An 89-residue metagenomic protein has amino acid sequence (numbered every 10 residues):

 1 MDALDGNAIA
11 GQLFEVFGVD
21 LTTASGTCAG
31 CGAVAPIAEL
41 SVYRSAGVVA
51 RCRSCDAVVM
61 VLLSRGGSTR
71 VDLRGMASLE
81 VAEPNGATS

Functional and structural regions predicted by a protein language model:
M1-A24: A broadly conserved sequence feature marking short terminus-proximal activation segments in nucleic acid-centric
G11-Q12, S68, A87-S89: Basic nucleic-acid-binding interfaces
C28-C31, C52-C55: Short cysteine-rich clusters marking metal-coordination/redox-active sites
I37-A38, V61: Short, non-ligating residues that shape and space the ligands of small metal-coordination modules and catalytic
L40, R53, S64-R65, R74 (+1 more regions): Surface loops and adjacent helix of pleckstrin homology
L40-V49: Short linker/helix segments within small regulatory modules
D56-R70, V81-A82: Short metal-binding segments enriched for Cys and/or His
L73-S89: Short, charged, intrinsically disordered terminal tails
